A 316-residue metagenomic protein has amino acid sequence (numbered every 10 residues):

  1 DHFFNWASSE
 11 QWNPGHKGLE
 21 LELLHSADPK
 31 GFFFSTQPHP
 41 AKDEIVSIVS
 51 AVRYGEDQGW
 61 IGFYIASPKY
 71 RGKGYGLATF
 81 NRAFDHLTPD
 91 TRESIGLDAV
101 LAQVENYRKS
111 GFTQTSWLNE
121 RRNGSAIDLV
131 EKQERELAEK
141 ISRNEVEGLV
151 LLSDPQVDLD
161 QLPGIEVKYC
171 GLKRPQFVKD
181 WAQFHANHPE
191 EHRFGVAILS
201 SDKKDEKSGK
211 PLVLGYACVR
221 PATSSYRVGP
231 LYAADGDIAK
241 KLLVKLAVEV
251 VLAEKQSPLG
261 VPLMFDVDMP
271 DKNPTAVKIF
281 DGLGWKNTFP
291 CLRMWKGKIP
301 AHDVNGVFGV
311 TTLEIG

Functional and structural regions predicted by a protein language model:
F3-S50, C170-G195, K203-D205: Active-site rim helix/loop that mediates acceptor-substrate recognition in acyltransferases
F34, K42-R53, W60-I65, E206-P221 (+1 more regions): Conserved beta-strand in the GNAT
G59, H86-L101, E254-D271, F289-C291: Conserved GNAT acetyl-CoA-binding A-motif
F63-A66, G72-P89, R108-K109, G236-L252 (+1 more regions): Conserved acetyl-CoA-binding loop-helix of GNAT-fold acetyltransferases
S94-D98, T113-Q133, K286-I299: Conserved catalytic-core motifs of GNAT/GCN5-like acyltransferases
S110-R227: Amide-forming acyltransferase catalytic core, primarily the GNAT-like/NAT-type and related acyltransferase folds
R193-I198, P211-R220, Y226-K255, G260-M269: Flexible loop/N-cap segments at domain edges
C291-G316: C-terminal functional modules
